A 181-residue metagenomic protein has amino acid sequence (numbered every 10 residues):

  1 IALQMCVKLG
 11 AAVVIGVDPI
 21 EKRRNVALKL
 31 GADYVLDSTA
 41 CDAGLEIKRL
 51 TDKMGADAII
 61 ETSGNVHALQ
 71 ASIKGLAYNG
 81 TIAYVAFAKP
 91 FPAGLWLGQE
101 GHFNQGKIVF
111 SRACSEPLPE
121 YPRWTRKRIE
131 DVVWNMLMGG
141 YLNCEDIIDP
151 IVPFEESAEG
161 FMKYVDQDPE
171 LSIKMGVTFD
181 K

Functional and structural regions predicted by a protein language model:
I1-C41, L45: Mid-domain Rossmann-like dinucleotide-binding core that forms the NAD(H)/NADP(H) cofactor-binding site
A32, G55-A56, L69, C144: Local beta-strand N-terminus motif with an aromatic residue
L50-A58: A glycine-rich helix->loop->beta "capping" turn within Rossmann-like NAD(P)(H)-dependent oxidoreductase domains
T51, S63, L76-A77: A generic alpha-to-beta junction signature in SAM-dependent methyltransferases
D57-I60, A83: N-terminal Rossmann-like NAD(P) cofactor-binding module of classical short-chain dehydrogenase/reductase
I73, Y78, E120-K181: C-terminal hydrophobic helical "lid"/dimerization subdomain of Rossmann-like NAD(P)H-dependent oxidoreductases
G80-T81, G106: Glycine-centered, small-residue-biased loops immediately flanking beta-strands in adenine/cofactor-binding cores
F87-S111: Rossmann-fold NAD(P)-binding glycine/threonine-rich loop
